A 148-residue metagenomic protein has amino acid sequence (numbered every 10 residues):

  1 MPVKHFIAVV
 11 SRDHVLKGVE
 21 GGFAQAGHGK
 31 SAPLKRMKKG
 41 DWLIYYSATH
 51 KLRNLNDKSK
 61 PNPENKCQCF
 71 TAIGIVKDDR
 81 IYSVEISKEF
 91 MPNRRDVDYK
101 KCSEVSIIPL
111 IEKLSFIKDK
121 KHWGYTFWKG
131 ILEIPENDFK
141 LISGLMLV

Functional and structural regions predicted by a protein language model:
M1-L55, M146-V148: Compositionally biased, charged N-terminal/linker segments
F6, F23, Y45-Y46, F70 (+3 more regions): Aromatic side chains
V15-L16, V105, K140: A short acidic, often aromatic-flanked loop/helix-cap motif at beta-alpha or helix-coil junctions that lines enzyme
G18-G21, I86, P109-L110, I142-L145: A short secondary-structure junction signal
P33, K51-L52, E85, P135 (+1 more regions): Amphipathic, positively biased hydrophobic alpha-helical segments used for protein targeting and membrane insertion
K60-L132, E136: Aromatic- and Lys/Arg-enriched surface recognition patch
I131-V148: Charged phosphate-binding loop/patch that engages nucleotide di/tri-phosphates or the phosphate backbone of nucleic
